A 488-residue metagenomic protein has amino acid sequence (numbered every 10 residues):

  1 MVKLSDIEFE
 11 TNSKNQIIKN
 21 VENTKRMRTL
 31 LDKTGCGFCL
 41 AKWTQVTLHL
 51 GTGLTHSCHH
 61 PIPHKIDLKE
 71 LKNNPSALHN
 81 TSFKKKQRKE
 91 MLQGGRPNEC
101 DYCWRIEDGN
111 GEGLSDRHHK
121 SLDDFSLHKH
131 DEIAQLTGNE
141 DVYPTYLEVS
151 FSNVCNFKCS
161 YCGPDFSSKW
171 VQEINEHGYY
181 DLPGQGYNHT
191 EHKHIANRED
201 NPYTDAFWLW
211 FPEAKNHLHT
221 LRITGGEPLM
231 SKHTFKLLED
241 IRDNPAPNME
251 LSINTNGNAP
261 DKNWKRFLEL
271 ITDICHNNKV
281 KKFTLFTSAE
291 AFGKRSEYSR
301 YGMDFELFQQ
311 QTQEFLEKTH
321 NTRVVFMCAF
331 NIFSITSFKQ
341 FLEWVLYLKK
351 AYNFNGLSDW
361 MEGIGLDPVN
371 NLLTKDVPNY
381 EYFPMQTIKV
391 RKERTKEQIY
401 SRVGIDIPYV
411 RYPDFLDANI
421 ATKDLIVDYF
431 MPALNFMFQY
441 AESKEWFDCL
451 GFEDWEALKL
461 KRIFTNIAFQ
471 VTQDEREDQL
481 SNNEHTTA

Functional and structural regions predicted by a protein language model:
L4-N12, I17-L122, K389-E397, Y409-A488: Accessory C-terminal segments flanking Radical SAM cores
L40, T44-T55, T137-D165, L218-R222: N-terminal pre-triad scaffold of radical SAM enzymes
W43, C58-P61, L114, K158-G163 (+5 more regions): A short acidic (Asp/Glu
G51-T52, C275-A289, M303-N482, T487: Conserved C-terminal portion of the radical SAM core fold that forms the substrate/S-adenosylmethionine-binding
T81, K85, H128-G138, E199-P212 (+1 more regions): A Trp-anchored, charged/polar loop motif used as the substrate-binding/catalytic surface of acyl/ester-handling
W104-D108, C162-S168: Detector for the c-type heme attachment site
G111-T145, C155-F157, G178: Recognition helices and adjacent regulatory flanks at domain boundaries
P144-V154, D165-P202, K215-K232, N244-F267 (+4 more regions): Core AdoMet radical
